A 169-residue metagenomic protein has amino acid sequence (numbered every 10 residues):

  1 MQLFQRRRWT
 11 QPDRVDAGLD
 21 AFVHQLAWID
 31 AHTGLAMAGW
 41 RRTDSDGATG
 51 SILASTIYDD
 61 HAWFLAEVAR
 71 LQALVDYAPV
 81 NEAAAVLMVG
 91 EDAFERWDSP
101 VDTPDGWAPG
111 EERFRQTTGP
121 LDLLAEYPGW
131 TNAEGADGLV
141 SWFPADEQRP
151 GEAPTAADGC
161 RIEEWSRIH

Functional and structural regions predicted by a protein language model:
M1-H169: Short S/T/G/P-rich N-terminal loop/turn motif that feeds into the first structured element of a domain
